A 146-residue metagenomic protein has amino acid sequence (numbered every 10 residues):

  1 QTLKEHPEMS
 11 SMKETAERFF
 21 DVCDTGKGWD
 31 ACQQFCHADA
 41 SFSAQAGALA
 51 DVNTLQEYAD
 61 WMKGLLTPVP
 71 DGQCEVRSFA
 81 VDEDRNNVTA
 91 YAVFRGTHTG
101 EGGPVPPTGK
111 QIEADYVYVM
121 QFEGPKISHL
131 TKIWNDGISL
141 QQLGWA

Functional and structural regions predicted by a protein language model:
T2-A146: C-terminal and inter-domain tail/linker signature
